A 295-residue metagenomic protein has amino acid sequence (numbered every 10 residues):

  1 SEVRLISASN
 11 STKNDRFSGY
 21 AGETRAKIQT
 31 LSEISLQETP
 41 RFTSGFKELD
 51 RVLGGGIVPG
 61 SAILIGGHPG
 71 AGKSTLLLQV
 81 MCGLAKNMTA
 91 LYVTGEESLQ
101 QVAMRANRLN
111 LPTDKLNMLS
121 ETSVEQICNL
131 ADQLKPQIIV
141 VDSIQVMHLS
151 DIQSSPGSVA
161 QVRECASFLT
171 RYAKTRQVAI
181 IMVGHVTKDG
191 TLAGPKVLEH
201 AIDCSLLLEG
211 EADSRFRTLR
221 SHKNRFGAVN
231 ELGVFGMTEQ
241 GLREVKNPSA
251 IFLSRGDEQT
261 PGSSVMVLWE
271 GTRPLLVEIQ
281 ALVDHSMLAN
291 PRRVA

Functional and structural regions predicted by a protein language model:
S1, I6-L31, D132-I138, Q145 (+2 more regions): Conserved P-loop NTPase
R16-L109, C128, D132: The Walker A/P-loop phosphate-binding site
E38-P40, G66, L91, T113-E121 (+2 more regions): Flexible beta-alpha connector loops of hexameric P-loop NTPases
V52, V102, D142, G184 (+3 more regions): Residue-level signature of catalytic and energy-coupling elements of molecular machines, predominantly ATP/GTP-dependent
Y92-T94, N117-S120, I138-V141, V178-H185 (+1 more regions): Structural recognition of the conserved hydrophobic beta-strand(s) that form the central parallel beta-sheet of P-loop
A106, T191-A201: Short regulatory helix/loop adjacent to the ATP-binding pocket of P-loop NTPases
M118-Q177: Phosphate-binding/switch loop-helix module in NTP-utilizing enzymes
A160-I181, H185, A201-A212: Substrate-engagement module of ASCE P-loop NTPases
